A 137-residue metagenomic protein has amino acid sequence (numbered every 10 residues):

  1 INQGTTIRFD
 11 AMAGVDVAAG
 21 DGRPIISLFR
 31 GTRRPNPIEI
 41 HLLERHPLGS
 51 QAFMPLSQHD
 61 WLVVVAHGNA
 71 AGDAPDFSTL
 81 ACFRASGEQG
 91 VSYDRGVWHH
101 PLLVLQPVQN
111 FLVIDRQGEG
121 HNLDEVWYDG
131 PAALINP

Functional and structural regions predicted by a protein language model:
I1-C82, D115, E119-H121, V126-D129 (+1 more regions): Non-catalytic, conserved peripheral segments adjacent to functional cores
G49, T79, G87, P107-V108: A generic structural signal for well-ordered coil/turn residues at beta-strand boundaries that shape enzyme active-site
Q51-M54, G90-V91, L102: His/acidic/aromatic-lined binding-pocket segments of jelly-roll/cupin-type domains and related regulatory beta-sandwich
D60, Q89-G90, N110: Structural motif
R84-W98: Conserved metal-binding segment of the jelly-roll/cupin
V97-D124: A short beta-strand-loop micro-motif that forms or neighbors metal/cofactor- and ligand-binding patches at active-site
